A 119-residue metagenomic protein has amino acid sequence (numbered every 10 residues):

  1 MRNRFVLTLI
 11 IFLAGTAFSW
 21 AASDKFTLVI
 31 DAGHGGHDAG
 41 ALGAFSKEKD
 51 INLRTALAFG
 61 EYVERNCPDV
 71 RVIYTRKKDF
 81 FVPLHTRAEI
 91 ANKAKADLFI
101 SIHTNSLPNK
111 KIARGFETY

Functional and structural regions predicted by a protein language model:
M1-F5: Positively charged n-region of N-terminal signal peptides that target proteins for export
V6-T8, C67: Domain-scale selection of a single, long terminal region that carries the protein's primary operational module
T8-A17: Bacterial N-terminal signal peptides
W20-Y119: Catalytic-core regions of hydrolytic enzymes
